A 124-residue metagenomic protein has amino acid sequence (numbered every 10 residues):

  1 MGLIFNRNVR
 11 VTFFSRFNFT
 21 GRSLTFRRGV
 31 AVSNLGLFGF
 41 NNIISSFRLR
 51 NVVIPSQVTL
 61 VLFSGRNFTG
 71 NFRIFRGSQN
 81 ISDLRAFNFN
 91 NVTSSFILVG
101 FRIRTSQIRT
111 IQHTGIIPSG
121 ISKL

Functional and structural regions predicted by a protein language model:
M1-L124: Compact beta-sheet-dominated domain cores in extracellular/mature segments
